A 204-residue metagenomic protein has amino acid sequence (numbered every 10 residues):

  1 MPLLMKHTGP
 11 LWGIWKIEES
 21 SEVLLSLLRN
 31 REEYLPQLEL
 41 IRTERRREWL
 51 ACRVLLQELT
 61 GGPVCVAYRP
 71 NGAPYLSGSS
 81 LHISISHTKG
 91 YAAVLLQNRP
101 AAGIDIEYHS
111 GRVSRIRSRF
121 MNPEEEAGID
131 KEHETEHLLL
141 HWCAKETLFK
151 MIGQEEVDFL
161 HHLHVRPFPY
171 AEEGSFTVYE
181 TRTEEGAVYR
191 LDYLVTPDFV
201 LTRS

Functional and structural regions predicted by a protein language model:
M1-A102, I106-S204: Core catalytic alpha/beta fold that binds nucleotide/phospho-ligands
